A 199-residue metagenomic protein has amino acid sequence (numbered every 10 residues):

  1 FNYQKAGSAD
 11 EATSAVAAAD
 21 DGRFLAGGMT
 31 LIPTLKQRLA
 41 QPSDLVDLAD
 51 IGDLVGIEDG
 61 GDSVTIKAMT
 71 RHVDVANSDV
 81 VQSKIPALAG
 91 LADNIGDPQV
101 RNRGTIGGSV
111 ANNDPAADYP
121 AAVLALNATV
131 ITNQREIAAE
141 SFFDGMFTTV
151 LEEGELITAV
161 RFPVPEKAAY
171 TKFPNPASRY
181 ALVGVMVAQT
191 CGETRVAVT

Functional and structural regions predicted by a protein language model:
F1-T199: C-terminal structural segment of proteins
